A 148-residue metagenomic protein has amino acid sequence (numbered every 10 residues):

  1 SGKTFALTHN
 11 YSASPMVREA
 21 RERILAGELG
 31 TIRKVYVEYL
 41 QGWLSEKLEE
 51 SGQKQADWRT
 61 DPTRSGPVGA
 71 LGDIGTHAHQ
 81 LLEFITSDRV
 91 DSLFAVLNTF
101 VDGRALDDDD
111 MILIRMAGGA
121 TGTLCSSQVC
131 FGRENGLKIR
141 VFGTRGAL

Functional and structural regions predicted by a protein language model:
S1, L7, G143-G146: Generic low-polarity alpha-helical segments
G2-K3, A120: A short helix->loop->beta-strand "cap" motif at the edges of active sites that frequently abuts
K3-A6, Y11-R104: Predominantly a Rossmann-like dinucleotide-binding segment in NAD(P)-dependent oxidoreductases
K54, D73, H77-L148: Contiguous beta-strand/loop segments that form the cofactor/metal-binding neighborhood of enzyme cores
